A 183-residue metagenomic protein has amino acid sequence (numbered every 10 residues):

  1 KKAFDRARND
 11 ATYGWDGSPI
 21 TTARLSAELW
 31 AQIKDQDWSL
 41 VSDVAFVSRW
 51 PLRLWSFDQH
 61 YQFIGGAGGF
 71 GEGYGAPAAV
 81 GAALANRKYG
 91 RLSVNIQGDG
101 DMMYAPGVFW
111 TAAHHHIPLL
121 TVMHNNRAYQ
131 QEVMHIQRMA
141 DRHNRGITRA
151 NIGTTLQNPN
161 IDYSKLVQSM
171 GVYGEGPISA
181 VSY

Functional and structural regions predicted by a protein language model:
K2-A85: Active-site diphosphate/adenylate-binding microenvironment
W50-Y183: Thiamine diphosphate
